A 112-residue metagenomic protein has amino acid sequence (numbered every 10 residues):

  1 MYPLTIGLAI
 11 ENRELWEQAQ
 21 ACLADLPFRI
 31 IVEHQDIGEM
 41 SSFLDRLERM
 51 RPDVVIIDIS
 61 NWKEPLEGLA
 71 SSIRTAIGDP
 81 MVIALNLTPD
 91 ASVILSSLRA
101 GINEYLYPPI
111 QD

Functional and structural regions predicted by a protein language model:
P3-L23, I56: Conserved acidic segment of CheY-like receiver
F28-R49: A short, well-structured beta->alpha microelement
M40-L44, D53-I73: Conserved phosphotransfer microenvironments
R74, L95-R99: Alpha4-beta5-alpha5 "output face"
D79-P89: A short, hydrophobic beta-strand element within the central beta-sheet of small alpha/beta folds
P108: A Lys-centered signature of the CheY-like receiver
Q111: Receiver (REC) domain switch/active-site region of two-component response regulators
